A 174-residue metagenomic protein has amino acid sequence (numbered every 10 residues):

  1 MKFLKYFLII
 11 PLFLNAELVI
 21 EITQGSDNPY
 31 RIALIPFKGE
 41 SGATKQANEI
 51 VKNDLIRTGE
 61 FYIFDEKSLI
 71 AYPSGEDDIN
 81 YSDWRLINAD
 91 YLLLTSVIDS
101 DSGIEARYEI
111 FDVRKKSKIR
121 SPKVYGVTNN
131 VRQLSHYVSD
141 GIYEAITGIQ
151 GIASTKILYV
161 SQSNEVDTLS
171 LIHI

Functional and structural regions predicted by a protein language model:
K2-I9: Sec-dependent signal peptide recognition, specifically the positively charged N-region followed immediately by
I9-A16: Hydrophobic h-region of N-terminal signal peptides that target proteins for export in Gram-negative bacteria
L18, K52, E76-G141: Amphipathic beta-strand/beta-sheet edge segments enriched in Tyr/Trp
E21-S82, L93: Short beta-strand->alpha-helix linker/helix-N-cap micro-motif that forms a surface specificity/interaction loop
L94, Y159-V160: Residue position within the beta-strands of beta-propeller blades
D99-D101, S163-D167: Short glycine/acidic-enriched loop and turn motifs that connect beta-strands
Y143-A153: Structural signature of eukaryotic scaffold interfaces centered on beta-propeller domains
I172-I174: Conserved small/polar residues in nucleotide/adenosyl-binding loops
